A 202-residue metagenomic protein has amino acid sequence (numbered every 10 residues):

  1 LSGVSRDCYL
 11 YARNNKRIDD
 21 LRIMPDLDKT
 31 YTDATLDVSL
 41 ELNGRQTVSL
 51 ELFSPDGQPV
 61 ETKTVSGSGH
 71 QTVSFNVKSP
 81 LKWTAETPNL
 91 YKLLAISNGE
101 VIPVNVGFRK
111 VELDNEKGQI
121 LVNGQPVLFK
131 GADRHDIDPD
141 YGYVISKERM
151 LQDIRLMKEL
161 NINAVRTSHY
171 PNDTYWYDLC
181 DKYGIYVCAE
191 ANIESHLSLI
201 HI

Functional and structural regions predicted by a protein language model:
L1-V187, I200: Secreted/periplasmic carbohydrate-active enzymes, especially glycoside hydrolases
E194-S198: Short gly/pro/ser/thr-enriched loop/turn and capping motifs at secondary-structure boundaries
